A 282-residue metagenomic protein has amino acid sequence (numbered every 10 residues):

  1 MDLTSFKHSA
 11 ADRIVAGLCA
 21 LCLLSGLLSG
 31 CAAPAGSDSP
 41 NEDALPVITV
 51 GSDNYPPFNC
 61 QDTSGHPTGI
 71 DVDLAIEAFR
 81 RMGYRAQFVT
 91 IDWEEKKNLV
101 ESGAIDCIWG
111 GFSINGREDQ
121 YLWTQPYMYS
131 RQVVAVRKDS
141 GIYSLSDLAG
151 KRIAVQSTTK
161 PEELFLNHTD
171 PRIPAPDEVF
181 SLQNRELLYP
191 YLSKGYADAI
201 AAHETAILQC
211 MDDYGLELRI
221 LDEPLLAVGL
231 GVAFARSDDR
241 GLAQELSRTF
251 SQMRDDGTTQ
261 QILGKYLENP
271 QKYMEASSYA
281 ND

Functional and structural regions predicted by a protein language model:
M1-A10: N-terminal secretory signal peptides that target proteins for export/translocation
G26-G30: C-terminal motif of bacterial Sec signal peptides marking the signal peptidase cleavage site
A32-A33, V72-R81, D139-I142, S146-K160 (+1 more regions): Extended ligand-binding regions for polar small-molecule ligands
S37-F112, S181, E245-L246: Extracytoplasmic small-molecule ligand-binding "clamshell" domains of the periplasmic binding protein/Venus flytrap
S52-N54, Y129-V136, D212-S251, N269-D282: Periplasmic-binding protein-like
C60-S64, A75-Y84, P161-Q183, M211-G215: Ligand-binding cleft/hinge of the Venus flytrap
I76, R85-D147, R219, P224: Acidic, polar ligand-binding/catalytic clefts
E95-N98, G111-Q120, L164-N167, Y191-A227: A ligand-binding cleft/hinge motif common to bilobed small-molecule-binding domains
